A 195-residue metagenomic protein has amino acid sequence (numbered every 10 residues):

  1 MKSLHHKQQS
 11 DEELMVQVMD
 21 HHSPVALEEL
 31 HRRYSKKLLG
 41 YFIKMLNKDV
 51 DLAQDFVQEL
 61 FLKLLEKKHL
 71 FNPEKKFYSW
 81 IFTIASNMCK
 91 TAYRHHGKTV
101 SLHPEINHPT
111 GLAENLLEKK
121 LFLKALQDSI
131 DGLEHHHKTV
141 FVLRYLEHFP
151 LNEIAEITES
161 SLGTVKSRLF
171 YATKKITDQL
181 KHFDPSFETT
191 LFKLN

Functional and structural regions predicted by a protein language model:
M1-R32, K36-K37, F192-N195: N-terminal module of bacterial RNA polymerase sigma factors
K2-K7, K48, A125, E156-E159 (+1 more regions): C-terminal edge and immediately downstream basic/flexible tail or linker adjoining helix-turn-helix-like DNA-binding
Q8, E12, T91, K98-L123 (+2 more regions): Internal acidic/polar
V18-M19, Y34, L38, F42 (+5 more regions): Short, small-hydrophobic-rich alpha-helical interface motif
M19-D20, L46-K48, Q58-K76, H95-H96: Sigma70-family region 2
E29-V50, K67, I130, H182: Amphipathic, Lys/Arg- and hydrophobic-enriched alpha-helical face
E66-P73, T83-L102, K119, Y171: Arg/Lys-rich amphipathic alpha helix in sigma70-family domain 2
V140-R144: A short pre-motif secondary-structure segment
